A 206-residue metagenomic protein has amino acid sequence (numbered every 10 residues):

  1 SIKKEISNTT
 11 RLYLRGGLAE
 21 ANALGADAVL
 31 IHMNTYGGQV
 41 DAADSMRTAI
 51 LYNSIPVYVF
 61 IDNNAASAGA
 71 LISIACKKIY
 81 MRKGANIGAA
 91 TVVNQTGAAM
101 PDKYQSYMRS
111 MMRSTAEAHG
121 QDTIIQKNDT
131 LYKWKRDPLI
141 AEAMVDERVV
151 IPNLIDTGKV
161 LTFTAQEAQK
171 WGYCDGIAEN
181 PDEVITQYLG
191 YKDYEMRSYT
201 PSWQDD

Functional and structural regions predicted by a protein language model:
S1-D206: Soluble extramembrane regions of membrane proteins in the secretory/endomembrane system
